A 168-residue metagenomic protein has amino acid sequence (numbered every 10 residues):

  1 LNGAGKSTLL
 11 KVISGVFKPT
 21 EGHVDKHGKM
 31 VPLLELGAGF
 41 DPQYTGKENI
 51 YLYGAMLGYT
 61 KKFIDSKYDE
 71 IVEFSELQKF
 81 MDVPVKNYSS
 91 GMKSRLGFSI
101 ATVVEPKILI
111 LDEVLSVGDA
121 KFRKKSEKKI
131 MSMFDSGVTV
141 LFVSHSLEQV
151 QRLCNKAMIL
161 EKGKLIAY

Functional and structural regions predicted by a protein language model:
A4-A55: ABC ATPase nucleotide-binding domain signature region
Y51, F63-F80: Conserved ABC ATPase "signature" region
T102-L111: A short, proline-enriched helix->beta-strand linker immediately N-terminal to the Walker B motif in ABC-type P-loop
R123-S136: Helical segment within the ABC ATPase nucleotide-binding domain
S144-H145: H-loop/switch region of ABC-family ATPase nucleotide-binding domains
V150-R152: A short, surface-exposed alpha-helical micro-motif characterized by mixed small hydrophobic and charged/polar residues
K156, Y168: Short, glycine/charged-rich "phosphate-handling" switch motifs in NTP-dependent and phosphotransfer domains
K162-G163: Conserved ABC ATPase "signature" C-loop
